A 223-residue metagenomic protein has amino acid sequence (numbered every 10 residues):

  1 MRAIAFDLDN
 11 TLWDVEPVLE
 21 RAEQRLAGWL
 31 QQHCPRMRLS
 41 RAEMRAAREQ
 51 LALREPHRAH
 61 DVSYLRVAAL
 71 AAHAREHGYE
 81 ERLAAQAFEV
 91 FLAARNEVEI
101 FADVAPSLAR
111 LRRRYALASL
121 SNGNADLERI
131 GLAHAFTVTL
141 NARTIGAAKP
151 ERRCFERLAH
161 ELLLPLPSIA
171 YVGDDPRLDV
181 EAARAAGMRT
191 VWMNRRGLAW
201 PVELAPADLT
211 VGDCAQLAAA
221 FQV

Functional and structural regions predicted by a protein language model:
M1-A102: N-terminal helical cap/lid subdomain that shapes the substrate entry/recognition surface in HAD-like hydrolases
M1-I4, V15-P17, R82, A105-A109 (+2 more regions): Asp-based, Mg2+/Mn2+-dependent phosphohydrolase catalytic module
